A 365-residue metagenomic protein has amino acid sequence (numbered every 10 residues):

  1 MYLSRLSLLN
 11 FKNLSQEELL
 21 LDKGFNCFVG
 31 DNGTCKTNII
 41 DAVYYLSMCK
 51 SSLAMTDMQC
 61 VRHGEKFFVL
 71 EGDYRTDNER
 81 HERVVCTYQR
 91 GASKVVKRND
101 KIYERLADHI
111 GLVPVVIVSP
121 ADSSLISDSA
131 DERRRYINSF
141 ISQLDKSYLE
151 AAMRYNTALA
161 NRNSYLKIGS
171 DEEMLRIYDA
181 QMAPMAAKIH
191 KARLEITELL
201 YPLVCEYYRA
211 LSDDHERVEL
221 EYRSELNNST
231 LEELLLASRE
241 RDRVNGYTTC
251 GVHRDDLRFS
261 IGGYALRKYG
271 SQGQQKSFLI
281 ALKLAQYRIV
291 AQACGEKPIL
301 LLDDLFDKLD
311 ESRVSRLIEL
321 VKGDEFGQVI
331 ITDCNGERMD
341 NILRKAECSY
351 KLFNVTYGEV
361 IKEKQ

Functional and structural regions predicted by a protein language model:
M1-D31, E173-P184, K188-L301, K308 (+4 more regions): Conserved NTPase motor "head" modules and their coupling/switch loops across ABC/AAA+ ATPases, GTPases, and GHKL ATPases
K36: Conserved lysine of the Walker
V43, L352-F353: Conserved short hydrophobic beta-strand within the ABC ATPase nucleotide-binding domain
Y44-T56, A285-A293: Post-Walker A helix-loop "phosphate-sensing" segment adjacent to the P-loop in P-loop NTPases
M48-I126, A130-E132, I141-L144, Y148 (+3 more regions): Nucleotide-state sensing region of NTPase/ATPase domains
G72, Q328-N335: Structural recognition of the conserved hydrophobic beta-strand(s) that form the central parallel beta-sheet of P-loop
R105-A180, P184, K362-E363: A conserved P-loop NTPase coupling/switch region
